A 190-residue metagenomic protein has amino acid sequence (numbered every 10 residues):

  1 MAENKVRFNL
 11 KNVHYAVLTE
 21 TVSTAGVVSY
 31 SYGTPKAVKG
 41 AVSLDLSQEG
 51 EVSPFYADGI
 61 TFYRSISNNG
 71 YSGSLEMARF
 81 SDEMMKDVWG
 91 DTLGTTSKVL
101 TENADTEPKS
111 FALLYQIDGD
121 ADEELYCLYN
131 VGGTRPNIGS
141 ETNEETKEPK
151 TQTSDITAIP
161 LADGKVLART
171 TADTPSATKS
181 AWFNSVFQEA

Functional and structural regions predicted by a protein language model:
A2-M85, G132-E148: Solvent-exposed edge beta-strands and adjacent loop segments that serve as assembly or binding interfaces
E3, L10, A25-V27, S110 (+3 more regions): Alpha-helical structural elements
N4, F8, Y15-A16, E20 (+5 more regions): Hydrophobic transmembrane signal anchors and adjacent membrane-proximal interface regions, especially in viral
V52, D122-E123, T151-Q152: Short, functional N-terminal and low-complexity linear motifs
F62-L128: Structured, beta-strand-rich domain cores that present glycine/charged loop surfaces used to bind extended ligands
V131-A190: Mixed-charge, glycine-accented linear interaction segment located at domain edges/termini
